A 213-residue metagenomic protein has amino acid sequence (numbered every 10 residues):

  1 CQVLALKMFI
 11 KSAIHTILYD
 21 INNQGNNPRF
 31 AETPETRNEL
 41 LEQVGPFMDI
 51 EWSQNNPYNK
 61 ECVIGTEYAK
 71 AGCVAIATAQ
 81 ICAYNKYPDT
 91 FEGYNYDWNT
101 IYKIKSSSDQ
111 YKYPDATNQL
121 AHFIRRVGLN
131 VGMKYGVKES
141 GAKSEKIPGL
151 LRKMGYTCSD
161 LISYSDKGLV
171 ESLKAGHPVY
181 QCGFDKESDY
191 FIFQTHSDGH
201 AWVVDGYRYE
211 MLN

Functional and structural regions predicted by a protein language model:
Q2-S140: Active-site-adjacent structural segments surrounding the nucleophilic cysteine of cysteine proteases and isopeptidases
M8, R29, L151, L212-N213: Extracellular, surface-exposed passenger/stalk and repeat segments of large secreted bacterial proteins
N56-E61, G149-C158: Short, charged, low-hydrophobicity "junction" segments
T66, A71-V74, K143-S144, K174 (+1 more regions): Active-site-proximal structural scaffolding
G72-A83, H122-R126, I147-L150, C158-I162 (+2 more regions): Structural recognition of the beta-strand scaffold that forms the well-ordered cores of secreted hydrolase catalytic
L120-K138, S144-P148, K153, D166-A175: Active-site-proximal segments of metallohydrolase catalytic domains
R152-N213: Active-site-adjacent substructure of cysteine-protease-like catalytic cores
